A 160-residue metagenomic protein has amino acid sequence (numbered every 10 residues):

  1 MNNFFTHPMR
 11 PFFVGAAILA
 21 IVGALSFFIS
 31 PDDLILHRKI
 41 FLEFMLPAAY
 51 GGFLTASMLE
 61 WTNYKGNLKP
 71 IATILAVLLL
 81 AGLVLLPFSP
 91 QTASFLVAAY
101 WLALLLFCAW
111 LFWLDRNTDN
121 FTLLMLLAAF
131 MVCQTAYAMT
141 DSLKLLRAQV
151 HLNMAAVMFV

Functional and structural regions predicted by a protein language model:
M1-V160: Hydrophobic alpha-helical transmembrane segments of multi-pass integral membrane proteins
